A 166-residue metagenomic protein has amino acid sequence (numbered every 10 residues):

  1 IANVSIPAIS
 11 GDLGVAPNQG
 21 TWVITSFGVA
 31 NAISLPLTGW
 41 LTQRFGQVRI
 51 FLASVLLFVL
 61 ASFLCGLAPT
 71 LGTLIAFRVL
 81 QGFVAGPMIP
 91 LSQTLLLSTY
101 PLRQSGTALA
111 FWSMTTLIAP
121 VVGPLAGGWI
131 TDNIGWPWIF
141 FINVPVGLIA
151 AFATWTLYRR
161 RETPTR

Functional and structural regions predicted by a protein language model:
I1-T38, M88: Extracytoplasmic
L35-R166: Helix-loop-helix hairpins in multi-pass membrane proteins, especially solute transporters
